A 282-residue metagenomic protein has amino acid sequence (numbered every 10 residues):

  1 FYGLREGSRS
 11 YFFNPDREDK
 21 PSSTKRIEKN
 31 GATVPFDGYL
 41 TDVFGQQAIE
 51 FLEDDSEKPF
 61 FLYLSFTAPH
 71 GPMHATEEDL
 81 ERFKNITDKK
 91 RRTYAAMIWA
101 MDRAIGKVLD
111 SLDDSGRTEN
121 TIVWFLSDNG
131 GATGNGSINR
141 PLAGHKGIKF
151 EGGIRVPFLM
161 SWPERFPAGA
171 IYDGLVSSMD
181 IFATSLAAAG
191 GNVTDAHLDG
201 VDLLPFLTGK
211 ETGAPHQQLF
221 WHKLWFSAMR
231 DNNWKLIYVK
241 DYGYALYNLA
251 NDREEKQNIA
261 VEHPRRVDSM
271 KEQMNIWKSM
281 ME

Functional and structural regions predicted by a protein language model:
F1-P59, F66-A75, K84: Formylglycine-dependent
L4-R9, G131-E151, F166-A170, G174-A250 (+2 more regions): C-terminal cap/loop subdomain of S1 sulfatases and analogous C-terminal strand-loop tails that border
E28-T33, I86-K90, F125, N139-A143 (+3 more regions): Flexible glycine/proline-enriched surface loops and loop-helix/loop-strand junctions
A32-G38, R91-A95, R165-V176, A189-D195 (+1 more regions): Active-site rim elements
G45-E53, L80-T121: A long, amphipathic alpha-helix that forms part of the scaffold/cap immediately adjacent to metal-dependent active
S56-L62, R117-V123, R155, A214-H216 (+1 more regions): Loop/turn elements at helix/coil->beta-strand transitions in domains of secreted/extracellular proteins
F60-S65, I98, I105, I122-S127 (+4 more regions): Beta-strand elements within well-structured catalytic alpha/beta cores of enzymes that handle phosphate/sulfate esters
P72-E77, D110-R165, S177: Histidine-centered active-site microenvironments of extracellular/periplasmic hydrolases and transferases
